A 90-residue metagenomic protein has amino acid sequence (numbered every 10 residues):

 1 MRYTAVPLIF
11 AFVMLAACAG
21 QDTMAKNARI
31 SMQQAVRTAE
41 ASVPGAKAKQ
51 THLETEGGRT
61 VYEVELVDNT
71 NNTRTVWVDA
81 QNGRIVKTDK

Functional and structural regions predicted by a protein language model:
R2-K90: Long, terminal "pre-/pro-" and other extracytoplasmic accessory regions that lie outside the mature folded/catalytic
